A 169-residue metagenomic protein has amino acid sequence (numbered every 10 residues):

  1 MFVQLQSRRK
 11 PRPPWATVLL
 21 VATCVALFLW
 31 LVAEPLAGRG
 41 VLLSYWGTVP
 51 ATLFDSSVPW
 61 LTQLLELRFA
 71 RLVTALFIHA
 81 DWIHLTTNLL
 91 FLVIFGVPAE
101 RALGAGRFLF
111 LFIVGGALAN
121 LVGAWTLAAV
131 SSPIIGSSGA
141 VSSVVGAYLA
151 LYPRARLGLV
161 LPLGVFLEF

Functional and structural regions predicted by a protein language model:
M1-F169: A detector for small-residue-rich transmembrane helices and their helix-helix packing motifs
